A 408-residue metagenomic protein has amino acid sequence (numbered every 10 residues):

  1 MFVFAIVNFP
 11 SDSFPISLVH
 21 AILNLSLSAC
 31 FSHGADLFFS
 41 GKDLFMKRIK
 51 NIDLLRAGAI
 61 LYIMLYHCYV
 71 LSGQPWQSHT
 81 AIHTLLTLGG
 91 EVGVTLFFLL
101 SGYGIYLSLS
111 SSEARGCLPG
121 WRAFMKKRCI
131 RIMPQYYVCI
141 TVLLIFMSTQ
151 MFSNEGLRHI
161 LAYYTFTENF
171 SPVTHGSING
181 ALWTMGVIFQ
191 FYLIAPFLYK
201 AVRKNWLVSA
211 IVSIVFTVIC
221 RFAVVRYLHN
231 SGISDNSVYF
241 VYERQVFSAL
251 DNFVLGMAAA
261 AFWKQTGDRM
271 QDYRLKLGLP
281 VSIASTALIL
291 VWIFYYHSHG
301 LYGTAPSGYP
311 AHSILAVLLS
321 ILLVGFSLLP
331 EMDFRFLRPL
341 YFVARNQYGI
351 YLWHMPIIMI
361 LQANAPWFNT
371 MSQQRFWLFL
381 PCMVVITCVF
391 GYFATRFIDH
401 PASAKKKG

Functional and structural regions predicted by a protein language model:
M1-S234, N346-Q347, N364-G408: Membrane-cytosol interface segments of multi-pass membrane proteins, especially ER/Golgi lipid-handling enzymes
K50, I82-V94, T174-V187, V225-L255 (+2 more regions): Interfacial loop-to-helix transition and helix-capping segments at the boundaries of transmembrane helices
I105-S112, Y199-K204, A259-D268, F294-H297 (+3 more regions): Structural signal for the C-terminal ends of transmembrane alpha-helices and the immediately following loop
C139, A195-P196, M257-A260, I358: Short, hydrophobic alpha-helix immediately C-terminal to the catalytic nucleophile
V142, S248, M257-K264: Membrane-lumen/periplasm interface segments of specific transmembrane helices in polyprenyl phosphate-linked
H159-I160, Y227, L255, A261-W263 (+1 more regions): Hydrophobic alpha-helical transmembrane segments
I211-V215, R274-L290: Signature aromatic-anchored transmembrane alpha helix within multi-pass, membrane-resident enzymes that catalyze glycan
F253, V281-H400: Alpha-helical transmembrane segments of multi-pass integral membrane proteins
